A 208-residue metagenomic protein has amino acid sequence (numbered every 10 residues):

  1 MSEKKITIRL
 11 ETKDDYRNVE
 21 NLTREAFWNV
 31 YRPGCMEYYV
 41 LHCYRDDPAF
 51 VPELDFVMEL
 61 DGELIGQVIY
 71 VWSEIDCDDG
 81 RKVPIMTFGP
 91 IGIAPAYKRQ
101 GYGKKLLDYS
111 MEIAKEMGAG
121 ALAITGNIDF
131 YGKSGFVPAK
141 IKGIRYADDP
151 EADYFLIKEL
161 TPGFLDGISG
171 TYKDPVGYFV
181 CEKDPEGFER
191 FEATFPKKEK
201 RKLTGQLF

Functional and structural regions predicted by a protein language model:
T7-V19: A short beta-loop-alpha structural element at the N-terminal edge of CoA-dependent acyl/N-acetyltransferase catalytic
E11, I91-I93, N127: Hydrophobic adenine-recognition pocket in adenosine-nucleotide-binding enzymes
E20, F27-I69, E74: Active-site rim helix/loop that mediates acceptor-substrate recognition in acyltransferases
D61-G62, A96, E159-F164: Short loop segments at secondary-structure junctions
G80-P95: Conserved acetyl-CoA binding element of GNAT-fold acetyltransferases
A96-Y109, A119: Conserved acetyl-CoA pyrophosphate-binding loop and the N-cap/start of the following alpha-helix in GNAT-like
E116-A119, G126-P150: Conserved active-site alpha-helix within GNAT-family acetyltransferase domains
F164-F208: Acidic/histidine-enriched, glycine/proline-rich intrinsically disordered or flexible terminal extensions
